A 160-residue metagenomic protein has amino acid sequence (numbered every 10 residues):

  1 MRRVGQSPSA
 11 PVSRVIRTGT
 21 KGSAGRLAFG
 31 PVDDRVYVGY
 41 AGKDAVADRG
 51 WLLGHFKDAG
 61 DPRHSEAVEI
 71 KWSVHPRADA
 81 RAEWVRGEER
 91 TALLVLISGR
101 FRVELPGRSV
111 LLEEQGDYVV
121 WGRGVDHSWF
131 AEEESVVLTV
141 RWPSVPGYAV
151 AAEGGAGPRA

Functional and structural regions predicted by a protein language model:
M1-R77, R81-W84, G157-A160: A short, N-terminal "cap"/entry segment at the start of jelly-roll beta-barrel domains of the cupin/DSBH fold
D61-H64, R81-E88, L105, L111 (+1 more regions): Short histidine-centered beta-strand/loop micro-motifs that create catalytic or ligand/metal-coordination sites
R86-R102: Short, conserved beta-strand element in jelly-roll/cupin
R90-L93, G116, E134-S135: Short, surface-exposed beta-edge/turn micro-motifs
G107-R123: Short acidic-glycine-tyrosine-enriched beta hairpin
R123-Y148: Ligand-binding loop in jelly-roll beta-barrel domains
S144-A160: Short peripheral tails and domain-boundary helices/loops at the edges of structured domains
